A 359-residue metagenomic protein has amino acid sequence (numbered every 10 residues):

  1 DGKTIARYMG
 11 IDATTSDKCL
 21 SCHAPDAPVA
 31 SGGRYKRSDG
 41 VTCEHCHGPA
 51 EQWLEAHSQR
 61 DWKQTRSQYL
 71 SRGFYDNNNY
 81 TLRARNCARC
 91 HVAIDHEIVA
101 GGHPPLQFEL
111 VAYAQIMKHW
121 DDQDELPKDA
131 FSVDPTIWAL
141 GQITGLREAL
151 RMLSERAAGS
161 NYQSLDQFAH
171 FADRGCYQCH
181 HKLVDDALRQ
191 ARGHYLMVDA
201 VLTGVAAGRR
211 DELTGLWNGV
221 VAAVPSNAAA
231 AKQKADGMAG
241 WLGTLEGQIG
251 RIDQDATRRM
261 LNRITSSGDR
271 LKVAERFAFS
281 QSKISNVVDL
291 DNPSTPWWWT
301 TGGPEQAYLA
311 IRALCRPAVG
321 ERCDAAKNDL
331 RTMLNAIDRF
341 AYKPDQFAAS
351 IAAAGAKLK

Functional and structural regions predicted by a protein language model:
D1-A6, S31-V41, H45, P49-G302: Primarily the internal scaffold of c-type cytochrome electron-transfer domains, especially repeated/multiheme c-type
G2-G32: Mid-chain, structured segments of secreted extracytoplasmic proteins
A13-P25, C87-V92, A223-A230, A356-K359: A broadly tuned preference for mixed-charge, low-complexity surface segments
C22-P25, C46, C90, A318 (+1 more regions): General secretory precursor processing signal
D289-K359: A cross-kingdom marker for long, charged
